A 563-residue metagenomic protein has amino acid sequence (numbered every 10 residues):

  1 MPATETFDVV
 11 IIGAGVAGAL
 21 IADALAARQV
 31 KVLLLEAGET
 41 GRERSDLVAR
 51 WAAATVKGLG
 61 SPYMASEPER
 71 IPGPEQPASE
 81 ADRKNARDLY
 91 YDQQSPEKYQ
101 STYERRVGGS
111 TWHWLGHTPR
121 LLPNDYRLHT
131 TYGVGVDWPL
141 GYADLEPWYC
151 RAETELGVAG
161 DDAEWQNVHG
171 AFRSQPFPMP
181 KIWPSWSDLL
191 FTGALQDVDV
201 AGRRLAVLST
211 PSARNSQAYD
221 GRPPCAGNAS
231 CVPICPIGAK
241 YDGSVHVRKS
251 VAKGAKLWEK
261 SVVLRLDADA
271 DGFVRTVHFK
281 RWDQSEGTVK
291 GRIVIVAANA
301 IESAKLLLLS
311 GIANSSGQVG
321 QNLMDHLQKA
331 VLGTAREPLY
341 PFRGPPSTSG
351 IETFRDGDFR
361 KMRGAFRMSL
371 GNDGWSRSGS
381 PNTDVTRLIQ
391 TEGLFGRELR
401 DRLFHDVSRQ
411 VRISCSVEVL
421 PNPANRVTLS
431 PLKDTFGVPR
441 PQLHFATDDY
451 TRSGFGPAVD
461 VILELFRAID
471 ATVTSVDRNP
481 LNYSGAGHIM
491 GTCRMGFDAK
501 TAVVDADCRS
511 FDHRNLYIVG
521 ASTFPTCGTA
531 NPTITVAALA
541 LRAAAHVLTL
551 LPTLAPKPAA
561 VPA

Functional and structural regions predicted by a protein language model:
P2-H129, V134, P139-A143, P147-C150 (+5 more regions): N-terminal glycine-rich phosphate/pyrophosphate-binding loop and immediately adjacent elements
T4, S285-T288, A424: Short, mixed charged/polar active-site loops that provide acid/base catalysis or chelate metal/phosphate cofactors
A17, S187, G243, G454-A458 (+2 more regions): Hydrophobic (often cysteine-bearing) scaffold residues that line and stabilize catalytic clefts of nucleotide/cofactor
A27, K31-T55, P236-I237, Y241 (+10 more regions): Glycine-rich loop(s) and the adjacent beta-strand/alpha-helix scaffold that form part
E43-D46, A159-S174, T472-P480, T553-V561: Short, glycine/acidic-rich hinge or "gate" loops at secondary-structure transitions that mediate conformational
L59-K84, Y90-Q100, R105-R106, W114-R120 (+3 more regions): Conserved redox-cofactor binding core of oxidoreductases
R83-S110, W138-P139, R203-L205, S316-P441 (+4 more regions): FAD cofactor-binding and catalytic pocket of flavoenzymes
R87-D88, A206-I234, G238, L264-A268 (+5 more regions): A glycine-rich dinucleotide-binding beta-alpha-beta segment and adjacent secondary-structure elements that constitute
